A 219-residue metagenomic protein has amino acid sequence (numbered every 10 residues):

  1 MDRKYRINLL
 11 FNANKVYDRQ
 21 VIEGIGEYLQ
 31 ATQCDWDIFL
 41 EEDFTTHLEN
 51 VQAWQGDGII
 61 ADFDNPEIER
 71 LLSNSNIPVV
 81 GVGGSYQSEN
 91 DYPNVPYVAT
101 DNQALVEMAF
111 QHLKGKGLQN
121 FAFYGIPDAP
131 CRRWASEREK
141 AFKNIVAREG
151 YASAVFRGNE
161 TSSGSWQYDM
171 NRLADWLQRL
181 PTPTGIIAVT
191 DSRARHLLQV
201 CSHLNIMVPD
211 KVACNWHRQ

Functional and structural regions predicted by a protein language model:
M1-G58, I68-Q219: Bacterial carbohydrate/catabolite-sensing allosteric modules
